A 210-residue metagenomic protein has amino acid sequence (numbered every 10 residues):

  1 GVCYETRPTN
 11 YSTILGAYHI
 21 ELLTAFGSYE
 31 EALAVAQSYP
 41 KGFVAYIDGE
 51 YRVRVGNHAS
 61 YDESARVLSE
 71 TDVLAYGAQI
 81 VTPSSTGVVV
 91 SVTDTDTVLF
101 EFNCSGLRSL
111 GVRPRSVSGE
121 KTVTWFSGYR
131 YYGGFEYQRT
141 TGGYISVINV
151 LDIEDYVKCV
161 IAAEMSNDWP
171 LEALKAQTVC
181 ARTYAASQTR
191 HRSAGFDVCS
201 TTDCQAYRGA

Functional and structural regions predicted by a protein language model:
G1-A210: Conserved, single-site charged/polar hotspot
